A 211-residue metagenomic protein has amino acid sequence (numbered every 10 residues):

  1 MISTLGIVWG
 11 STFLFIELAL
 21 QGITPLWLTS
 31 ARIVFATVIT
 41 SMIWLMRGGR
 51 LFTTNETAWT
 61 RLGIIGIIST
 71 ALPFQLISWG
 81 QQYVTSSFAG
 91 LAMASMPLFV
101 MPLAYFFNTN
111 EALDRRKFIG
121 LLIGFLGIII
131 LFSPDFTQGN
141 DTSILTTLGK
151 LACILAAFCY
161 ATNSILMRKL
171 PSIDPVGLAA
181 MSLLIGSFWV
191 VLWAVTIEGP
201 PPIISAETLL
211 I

Functional and structural regions predicted by a protein language model:
M1-S30, W79, G139-K169, L183-L192 (+1 more regions): Glycine-/small-residue-enriched transmembrane alpha-helix faces in small-molecule transporters and effluxers
S3-T4, S30, W59-I64, L91 (+4 more regions): Hydrophobic alpha-helical transmembrane segments
I7-I16, S41-M93, I129-I130, P202 (+1 more regions): Specific transmembrane alpha-helical segments of multi-pass solute transporters/efflux pumps, especially DMT/EamA
L20-L72, P97-A104, F158-N163, A179-E198: Transmembrane alpha-helices of multi-pass small-molecule transport proteins
T24-P25, T85, A112, D174-P175: A helix-boundary/kink motif common to multi-pass secondary transporters, especially Major Facilitator Superfamily
T40, S95, L103, R115-D135 (+2 more regions): Hydrophobic transmembrane alpha-helices of multi-pass small-molecule transport proteins
T53-T60, G90-M93, T109-I130, T146-T147 (+1 more regions): Loop-to-transmembrane alpha-helix entry segments
L72-W79, G127-Q138, G186-P201: Hydrophobic alpha-helical transmembrane segments in multi-pass integral membrane proteins
